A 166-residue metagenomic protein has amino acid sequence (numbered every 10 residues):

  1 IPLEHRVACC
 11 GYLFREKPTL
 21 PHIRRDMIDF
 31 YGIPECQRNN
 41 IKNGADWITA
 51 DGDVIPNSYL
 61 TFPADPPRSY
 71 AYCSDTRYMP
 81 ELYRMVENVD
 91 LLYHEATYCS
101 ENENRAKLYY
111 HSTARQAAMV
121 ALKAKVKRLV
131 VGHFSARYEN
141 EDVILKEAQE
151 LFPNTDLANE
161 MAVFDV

Functional and structural regions predicted by a protein language model:
I1-Y72, T76-M85, L91: Active-site-proximal loop/helix segment associated with metal-binding centers of metalloenzymes
Y78-V166: Binuclear metal-ion centers of metallo-dependent hydrolases, dominated by the metallo-beta-lactamase
